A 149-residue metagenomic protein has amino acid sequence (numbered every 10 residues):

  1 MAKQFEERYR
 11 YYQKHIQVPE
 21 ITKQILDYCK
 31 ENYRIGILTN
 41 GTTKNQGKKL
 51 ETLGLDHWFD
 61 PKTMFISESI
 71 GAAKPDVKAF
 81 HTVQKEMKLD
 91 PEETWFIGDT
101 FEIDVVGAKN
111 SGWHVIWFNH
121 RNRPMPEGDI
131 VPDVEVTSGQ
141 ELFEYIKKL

Functional and structural regions predicted by a protein language model:
M1-E6, H57-P61: Short, surface-exposed acidic
K3, E7-G36: Short, acidic loop-to-helix structural element flanking the phosphoryl-transfer center in phosphate-processing enzymes
D27, T42-L149: Asp-based, Mg2+/Mn2+-dependent phosphohydrolase catalytic module
T39: Conserved phosphate-coupling serine/threonine residues in phosphotransfer and NTP-handling enzymes
